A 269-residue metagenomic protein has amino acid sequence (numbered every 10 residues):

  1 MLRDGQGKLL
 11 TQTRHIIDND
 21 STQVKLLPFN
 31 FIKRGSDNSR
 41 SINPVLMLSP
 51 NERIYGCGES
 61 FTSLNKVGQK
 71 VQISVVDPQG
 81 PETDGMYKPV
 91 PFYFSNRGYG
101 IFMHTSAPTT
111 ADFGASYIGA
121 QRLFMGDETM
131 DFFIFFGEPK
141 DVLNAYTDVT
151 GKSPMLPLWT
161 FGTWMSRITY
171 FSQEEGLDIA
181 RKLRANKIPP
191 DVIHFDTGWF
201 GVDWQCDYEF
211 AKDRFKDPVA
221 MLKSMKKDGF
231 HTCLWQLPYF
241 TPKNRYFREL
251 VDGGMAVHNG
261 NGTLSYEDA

Functional and structural regions predicted by a protein language model:
M1-T160, R167-T169, Q173-E174, A180-A185: Catalytic and substrate-binding clefts that recognize carbohydrates or anionic sugar/phosphate headgroups
L48, P154-A269: Aromatic-lined carbohydrate-binding/catalytic grooves of carbohydrate-active enzymes
